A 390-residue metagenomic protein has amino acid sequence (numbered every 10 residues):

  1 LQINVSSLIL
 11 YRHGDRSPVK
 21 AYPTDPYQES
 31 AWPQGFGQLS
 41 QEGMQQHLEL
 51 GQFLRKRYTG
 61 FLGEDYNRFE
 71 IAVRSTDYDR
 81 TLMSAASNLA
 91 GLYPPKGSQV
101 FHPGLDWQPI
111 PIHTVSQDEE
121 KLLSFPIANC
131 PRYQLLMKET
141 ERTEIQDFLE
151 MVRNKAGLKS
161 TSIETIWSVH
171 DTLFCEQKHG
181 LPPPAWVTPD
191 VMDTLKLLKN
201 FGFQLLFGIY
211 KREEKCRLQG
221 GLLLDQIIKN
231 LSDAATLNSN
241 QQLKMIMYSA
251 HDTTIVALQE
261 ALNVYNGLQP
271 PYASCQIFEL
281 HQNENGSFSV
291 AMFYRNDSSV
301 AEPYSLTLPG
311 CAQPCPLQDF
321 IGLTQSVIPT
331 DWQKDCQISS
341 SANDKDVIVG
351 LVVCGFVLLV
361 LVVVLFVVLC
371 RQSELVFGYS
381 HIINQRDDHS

Functional and structural regions predicted by a protein language model:
L1-A72, T76-S390: Signature for phosphate-centric chemistry
